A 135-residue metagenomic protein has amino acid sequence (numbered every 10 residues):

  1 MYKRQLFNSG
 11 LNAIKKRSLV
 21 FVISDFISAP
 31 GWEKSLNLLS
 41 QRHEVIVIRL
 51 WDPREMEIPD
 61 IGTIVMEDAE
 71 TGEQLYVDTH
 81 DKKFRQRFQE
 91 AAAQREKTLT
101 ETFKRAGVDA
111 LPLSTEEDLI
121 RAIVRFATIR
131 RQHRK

Functional and structural regions predicted by a protein language model:
M1-Q5: Conserved small/polar residues in nucleotide/adenosyl-binding loops
F7-L11: Acidic loop->beta-strand submotif enriched in PP2C/PPM serine/threonine phosphatases
N12-R17, P30-K135: Von Willebrand factor type A / integrin I
L19-D25: Acidic beta-strand-to-loop metal/phosphate-binding motif
